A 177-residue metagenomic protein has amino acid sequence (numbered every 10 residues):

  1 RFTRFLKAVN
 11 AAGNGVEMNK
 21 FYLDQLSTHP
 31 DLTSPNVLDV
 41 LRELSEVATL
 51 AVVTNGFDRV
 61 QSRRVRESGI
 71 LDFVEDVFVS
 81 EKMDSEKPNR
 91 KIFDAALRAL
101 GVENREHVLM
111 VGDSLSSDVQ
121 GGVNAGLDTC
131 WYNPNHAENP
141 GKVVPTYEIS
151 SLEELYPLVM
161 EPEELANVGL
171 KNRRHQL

Functional and structural regions predicted by a protein language model:
R1-Y22: A metal-dependent, Asp-based hydrolase signature
F5-V9, Q25-H29, S80-E81: Alpha-helix C-capping/helix-to-loop hinge sites
A8-V9, V47, A99: Alpha-helical structural context
V16, K20-L23, L44, G101 (+1 more regions): Generic signal for short, ordered secondary-structure residues within or immediately flanking folded domains
D24-A51: Short, acidic loop-to-helix structural element flanking the phosphoryl-transfer center in phosphate-processing enzymes
L38, R42, A51-L177: Asp-based, Mg2+/Mn2+-dependent phosphohydrolase catalytic module
